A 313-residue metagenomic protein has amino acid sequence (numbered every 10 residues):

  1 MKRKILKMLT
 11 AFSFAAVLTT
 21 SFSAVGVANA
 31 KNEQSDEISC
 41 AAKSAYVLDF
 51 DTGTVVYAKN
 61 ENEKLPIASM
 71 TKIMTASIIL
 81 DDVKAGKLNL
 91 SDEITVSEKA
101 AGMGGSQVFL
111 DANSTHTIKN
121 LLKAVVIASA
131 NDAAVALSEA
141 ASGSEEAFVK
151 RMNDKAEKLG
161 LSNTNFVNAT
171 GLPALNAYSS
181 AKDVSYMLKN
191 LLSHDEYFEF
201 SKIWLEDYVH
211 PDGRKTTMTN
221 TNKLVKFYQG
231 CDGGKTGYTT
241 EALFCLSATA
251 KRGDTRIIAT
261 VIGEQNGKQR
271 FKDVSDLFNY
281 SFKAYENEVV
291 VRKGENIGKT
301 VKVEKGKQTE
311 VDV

Functional and structural regions predicted by a protein language model:
K2-N29: Sec-dependent N-terminal signal peptides of Gram-positive bacterial secreted proteins and lipoproteins
L6, A16, T54, D132 (+1 more regions): Glycine-centered loop/turn positions within well-structured domains that cap or flank conserved ligand/cofactor-binding
S21-K182, Y186-D195: Active-site-adjacent loops and short helices of periplasmic peptidoglycan-processing enzymes
L161-N165, P173-V313: Domain-terminus/edge residues, biased toward the C-terminal soluble/receptor-binding domains of extracytoplasmic
